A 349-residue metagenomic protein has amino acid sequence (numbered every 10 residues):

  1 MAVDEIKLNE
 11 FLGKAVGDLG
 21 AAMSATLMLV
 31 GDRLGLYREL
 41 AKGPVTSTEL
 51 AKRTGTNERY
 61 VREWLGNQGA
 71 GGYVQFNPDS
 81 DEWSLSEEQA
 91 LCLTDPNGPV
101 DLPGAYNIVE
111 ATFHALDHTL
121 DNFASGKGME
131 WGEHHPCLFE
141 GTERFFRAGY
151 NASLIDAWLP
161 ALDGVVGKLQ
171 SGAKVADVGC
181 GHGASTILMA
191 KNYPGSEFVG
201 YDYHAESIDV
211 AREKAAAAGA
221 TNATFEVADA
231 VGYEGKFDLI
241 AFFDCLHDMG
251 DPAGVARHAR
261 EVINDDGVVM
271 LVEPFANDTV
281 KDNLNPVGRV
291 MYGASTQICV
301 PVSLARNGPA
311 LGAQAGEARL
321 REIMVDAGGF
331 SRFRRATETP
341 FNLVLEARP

Functional and structural regions predicted by a protein language model:
A2, I6, K14-R33, E39 (+1 more regions): Conserved Class I S-adenosyl-L-methionine-dependent methyltransferase catalytic core
E49-R53: A short acidic, leucine-rich amphipathic alpha-helix
T56-N67: Short amphipathic alpha-helical interaction segments
F113-H247, P252-G254: Conserved adenosyl
K174, G267-V268: Short glycine-centered segments of the SAM/dcSAM-binding site in methyltransferase folds
A253-D265: A short glycine-rich, Lys/Arg-flanked "PGG" loop and its adjoining helix->strand segment in the class I
V272-V325: C-terminal alpha-helical "lid/dimerization" subdomain adjacent to the S-adenosyl-L-methionine
G328-P349: Core SAM-dependent methyltransferase catalytic element
